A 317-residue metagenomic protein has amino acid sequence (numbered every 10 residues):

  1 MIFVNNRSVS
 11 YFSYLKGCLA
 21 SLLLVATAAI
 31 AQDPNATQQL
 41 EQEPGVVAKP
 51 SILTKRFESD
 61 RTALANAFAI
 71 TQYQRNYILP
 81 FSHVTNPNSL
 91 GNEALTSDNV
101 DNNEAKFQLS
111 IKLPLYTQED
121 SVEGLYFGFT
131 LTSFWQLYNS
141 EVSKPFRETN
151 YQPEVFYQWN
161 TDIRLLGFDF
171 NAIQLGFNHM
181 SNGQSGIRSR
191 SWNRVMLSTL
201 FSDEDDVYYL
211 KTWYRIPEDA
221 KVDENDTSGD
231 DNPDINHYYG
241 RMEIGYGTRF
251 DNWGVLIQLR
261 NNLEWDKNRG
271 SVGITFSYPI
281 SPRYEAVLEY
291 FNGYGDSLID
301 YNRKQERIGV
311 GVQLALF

Functional and structural regions predicted by a protein language model:
M1-R61, F317: Cleavable N-terminal export/targeting peptides
D33-E141, P145, T149-P153: Outer-membrane beta-barrel initiation region
T85-A94, D101, Y116-D251, L259 (+2 more regions): Outer-membrane pore/translocation modules
E243-E289, Y294, L316: Long, repeat-rich segments with strong aromatic
S297-N302: Short proline/glycine-enriched turn/loop segments at secondary-structure junctions
K304-F317: Outer-membrane beta-barrel "beta-signal"
